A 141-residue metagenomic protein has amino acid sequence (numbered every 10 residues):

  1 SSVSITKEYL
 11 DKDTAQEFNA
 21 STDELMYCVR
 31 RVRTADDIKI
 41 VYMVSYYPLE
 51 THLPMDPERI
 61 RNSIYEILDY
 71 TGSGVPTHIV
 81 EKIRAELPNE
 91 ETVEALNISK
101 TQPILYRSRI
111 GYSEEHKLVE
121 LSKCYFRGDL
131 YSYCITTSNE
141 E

Functional and structural regions predicted by a protein language model:
S1-E141: All-alpha effector-binding/dimerization core of bacterial HTH-type transcriptional repressors
